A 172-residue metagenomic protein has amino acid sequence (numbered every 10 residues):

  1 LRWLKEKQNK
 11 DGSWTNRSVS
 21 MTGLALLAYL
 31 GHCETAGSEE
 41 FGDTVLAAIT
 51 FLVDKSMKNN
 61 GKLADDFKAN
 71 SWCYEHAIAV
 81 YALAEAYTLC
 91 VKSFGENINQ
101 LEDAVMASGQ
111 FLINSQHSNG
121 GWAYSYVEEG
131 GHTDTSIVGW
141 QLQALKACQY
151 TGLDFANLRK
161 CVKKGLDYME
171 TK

Functional and structural regions predicted by a protein language model:
L1-K172: Preference for long, amphipathic alpha-helical scaffolds in soluble/luminal domains and all-alpha bundles
